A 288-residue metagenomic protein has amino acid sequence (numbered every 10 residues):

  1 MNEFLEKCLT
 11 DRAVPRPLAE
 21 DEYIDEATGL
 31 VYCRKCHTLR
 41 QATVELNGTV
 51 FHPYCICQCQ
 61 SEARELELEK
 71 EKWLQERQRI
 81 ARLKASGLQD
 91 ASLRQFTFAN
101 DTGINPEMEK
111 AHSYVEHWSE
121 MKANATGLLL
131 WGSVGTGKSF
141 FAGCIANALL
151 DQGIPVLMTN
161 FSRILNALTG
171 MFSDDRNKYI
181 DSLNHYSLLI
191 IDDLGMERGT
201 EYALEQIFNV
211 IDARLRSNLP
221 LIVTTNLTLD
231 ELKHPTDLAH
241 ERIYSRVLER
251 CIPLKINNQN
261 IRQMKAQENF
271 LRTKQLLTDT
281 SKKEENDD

Functional and structural regions predicted by a protein language model:
M1-T102, A266-D288: A short, basic N-terminal segment
C8, N166-A167, E197-D288: Replace "adjacent to P-loop NTPase cores in ATP/GTP-dependent enzymes" with "adjacent to NTP-binding cores
L88-Q89, R94, N100-L128: Pre-Walker A (pre-P-loop) alpha-helix and adjacent loop at the N terminus of AAA/AAA+ ATPase modules, a conserved
P106-V115, A125, A146-Y186, R198-E205: Short glycine-rich substrate-engagement loop in P-loop NTPases that contacts/grips substrate
K122-A142: Walker A/P-loop nucleotide-binding motif
L128, L157, I190, I222 (+1 more regions): Hydrophobic/aromatic beta-strand patches that form the interior of the parallel beta-sheet core in alpha/beta enzyme
I154-P155, H185-L188, S217-V223: Loop/turn-to-beta-strand initiation segments
D193-L194: Walker B catalytic acidic pair
